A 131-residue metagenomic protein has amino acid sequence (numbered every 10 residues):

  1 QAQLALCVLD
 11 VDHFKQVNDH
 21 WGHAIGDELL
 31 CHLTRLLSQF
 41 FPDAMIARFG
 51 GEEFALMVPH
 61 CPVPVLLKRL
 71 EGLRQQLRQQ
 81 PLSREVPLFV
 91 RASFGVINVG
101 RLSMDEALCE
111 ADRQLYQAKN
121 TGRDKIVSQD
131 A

Functional and structural regions predicted by a protein language model:
Q1-A5, D12-Q39, A47-G51, A55-L56 (+3 more regions): Conserved long alpha-helical elements within nucleotide-processing catalytic cores of c-di-GMP signaling and class III
L6, E85-V86, I126-Q129: Short, hydrophobic secondary-structure boundary micro-motifs
D19, P59, L82, K119-N120: Short, conserved catalytic or interaction motifs in soluble domains
M45-R48, L88: A short pre-motif secondary-structure segment
M57-P59, I97: Short hydrophobic/aromatic beta-strand micro-patches that form the beta-sheet surface supporting nucleotide- or nucleic
H60-C61, L102: Hydrophobic/aromatic docking surface of two-component receiver
L67, E71, I97-A131: Catalytic-core segments of nucleotide cyclases and related cyclic-nucleotide turnover enzymes
